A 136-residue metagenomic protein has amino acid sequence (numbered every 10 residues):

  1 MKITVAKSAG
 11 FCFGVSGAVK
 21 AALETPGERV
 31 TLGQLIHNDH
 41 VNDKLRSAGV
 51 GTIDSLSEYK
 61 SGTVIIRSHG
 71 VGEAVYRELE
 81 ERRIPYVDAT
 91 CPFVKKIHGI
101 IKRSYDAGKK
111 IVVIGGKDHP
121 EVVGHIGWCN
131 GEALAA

Functional and structural regions predicted by a protein language model:
M1-A136: The feature marks the mature, well-folded catalytic cores of soluble enzymes
